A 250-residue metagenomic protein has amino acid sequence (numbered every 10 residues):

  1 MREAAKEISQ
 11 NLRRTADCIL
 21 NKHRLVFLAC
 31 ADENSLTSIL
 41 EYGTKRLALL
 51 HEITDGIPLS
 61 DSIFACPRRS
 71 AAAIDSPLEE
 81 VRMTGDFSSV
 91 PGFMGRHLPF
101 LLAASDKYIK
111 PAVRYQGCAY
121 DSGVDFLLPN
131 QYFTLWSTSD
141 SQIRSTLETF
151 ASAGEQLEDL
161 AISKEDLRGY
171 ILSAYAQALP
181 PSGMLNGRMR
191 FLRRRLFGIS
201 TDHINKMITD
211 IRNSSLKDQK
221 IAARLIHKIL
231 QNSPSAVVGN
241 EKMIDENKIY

Functional and structural regions predicted by a protein language model:
M1-K6, R13, K22-A31, E79-F100 (+3 more regions): M16 family metallopeptidases and their MPP-like homologs
A16-I19, A72-A73, F126, I226: Replace "in large, NTP-powered and nucleic-acid-processing enzymes" with "in large, NTP-powered factors and other
D17, R24, L28-L36, L40-Y115: His/Glu-based metal-binding/catalytic segments typifying zinc-dependent metallopeptidases
T44, L49-I53, I204-T209, I221: C-terminal structured domain segments
A71-A73, A103, T201-I204, L225: Homeobox/homeodomain signature
K242-I244: Compositionally biased, intrinsically disordered low-complexity regions
E246-I249: A positional "C-terminalness" feature that preferentially activates on distal terminal regions of long, nucleic
